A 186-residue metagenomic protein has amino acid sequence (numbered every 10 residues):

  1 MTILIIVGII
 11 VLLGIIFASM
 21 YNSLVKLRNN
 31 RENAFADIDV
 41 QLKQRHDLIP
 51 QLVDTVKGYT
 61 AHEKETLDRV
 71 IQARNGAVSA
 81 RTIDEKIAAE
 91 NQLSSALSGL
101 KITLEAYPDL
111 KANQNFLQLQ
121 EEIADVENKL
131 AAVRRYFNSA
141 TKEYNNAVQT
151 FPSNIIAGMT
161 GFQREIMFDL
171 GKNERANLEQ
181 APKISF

Functional and structural regions predicted by a protein language model:
M1-F186: A helix-centric hydrophobic-segment signal that preferentially recognizes long, alpha-helical stretches used
